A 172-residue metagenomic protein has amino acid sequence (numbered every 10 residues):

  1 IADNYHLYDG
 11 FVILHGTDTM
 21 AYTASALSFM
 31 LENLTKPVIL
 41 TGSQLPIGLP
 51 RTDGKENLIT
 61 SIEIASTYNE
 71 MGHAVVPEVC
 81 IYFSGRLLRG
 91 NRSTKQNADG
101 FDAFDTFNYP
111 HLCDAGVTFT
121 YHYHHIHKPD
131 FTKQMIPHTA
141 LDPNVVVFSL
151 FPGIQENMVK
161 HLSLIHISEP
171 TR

Functional and structural regions predicted by a protein language model:
I1-D3: ATP/NTP phosphate-donor binding region
D9-G10: Structural motif
I13-K36: Short Gly/Thr/Asp-enriched flexible loops that form oxyanion-binding sites at enzyme active sites
G16-D18, S43-P46, R172: Short, ordered loop/turn segments at secondary-structure junctions
V38, I81, V145-V147: Conserved beta-strand scaffold positions in the cores of enzyme catalytic domains, especially in NTP/NDP-utilizing
L40-G116: Internal gly/pro-rich beta-alpha loop/helix module that stabilizes soluble enzyme cofactors or their anionic handles
R89-L164: Accessory alpha-helical/coil subdomains and C-terminal extensions that flank or cap enzyme catalytic cores
I165-T171: Residue-level detector of conserved catalytic or cofactor/ligand-binding positions in enzyme active sites
